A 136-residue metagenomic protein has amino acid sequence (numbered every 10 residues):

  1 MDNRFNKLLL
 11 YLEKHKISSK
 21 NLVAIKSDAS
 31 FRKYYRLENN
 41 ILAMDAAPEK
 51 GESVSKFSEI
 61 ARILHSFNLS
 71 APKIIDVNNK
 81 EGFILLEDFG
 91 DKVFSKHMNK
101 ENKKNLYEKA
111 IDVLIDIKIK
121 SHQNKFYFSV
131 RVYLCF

Functional and structural regions predicted by a protein language model:
M1, S30, K50-S53: Alpha-helix N-cap/loop-to-helix initiation residues
M1-S19: Juxta-kinase regulatory segment immediately upstream of eukaryotic protein kinase catalytic domains
D2, D28, K104-Y107: Short, solvent-exposed loop/helix junctions and linker helices that flank or host conserved functional motifs
L12, A24-S27, L64: Generic marker of residues within folded, mature protein domains
K14, A24, M44-A46: Generic detector of low-complexity/intrinsically disordered segments and short hydrophobic N-terminal stretches
I17-Y35: ATP-binding glycine-rich phosphate-binding loop
Y35-C135: ATP-binding pocket architecture of kinase catalytic cores
